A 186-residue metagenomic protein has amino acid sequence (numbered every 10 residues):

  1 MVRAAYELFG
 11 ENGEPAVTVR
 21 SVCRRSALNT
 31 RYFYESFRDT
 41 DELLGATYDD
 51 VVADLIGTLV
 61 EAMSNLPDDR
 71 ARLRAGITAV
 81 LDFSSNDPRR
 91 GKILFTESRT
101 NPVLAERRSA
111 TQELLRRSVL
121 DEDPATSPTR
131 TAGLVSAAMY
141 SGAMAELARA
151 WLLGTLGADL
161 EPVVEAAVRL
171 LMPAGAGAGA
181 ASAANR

Functional and structural regions predicted by a protein language model:
M1-A5, V22, T47-L55, L59: Generic hydrophobic, amphipathic alpha-helix propensity
R3, R70-S85, A138, G142 (+2 more regions): Amphipathic alpha-helical segments that line or abut small-molecule/effector binding pockets and mediate allosteric
L8-E42, A46: Helix-turn-helix
A46, V60-R89, T129: Hydrophobic alpha-helical connector segments
L59-L66, L94-S98, W151-T155: Secondary-structure edge/capping motif, primarily at the C-terminal ends of alpha-helices and the immediately following
D82, R117, D121-P124, A150-R186: C-terminal peripheral helix-coil segments that are non-catalytic and often amphipathic
F83-V103, L120, R149: Amphipathic alpha-helical segments used for helix-helix packing
P102-S127, T131-E146, P162, R169: Amphipathic alpha-helical packing segments from all-alpha helical-bundle domains
